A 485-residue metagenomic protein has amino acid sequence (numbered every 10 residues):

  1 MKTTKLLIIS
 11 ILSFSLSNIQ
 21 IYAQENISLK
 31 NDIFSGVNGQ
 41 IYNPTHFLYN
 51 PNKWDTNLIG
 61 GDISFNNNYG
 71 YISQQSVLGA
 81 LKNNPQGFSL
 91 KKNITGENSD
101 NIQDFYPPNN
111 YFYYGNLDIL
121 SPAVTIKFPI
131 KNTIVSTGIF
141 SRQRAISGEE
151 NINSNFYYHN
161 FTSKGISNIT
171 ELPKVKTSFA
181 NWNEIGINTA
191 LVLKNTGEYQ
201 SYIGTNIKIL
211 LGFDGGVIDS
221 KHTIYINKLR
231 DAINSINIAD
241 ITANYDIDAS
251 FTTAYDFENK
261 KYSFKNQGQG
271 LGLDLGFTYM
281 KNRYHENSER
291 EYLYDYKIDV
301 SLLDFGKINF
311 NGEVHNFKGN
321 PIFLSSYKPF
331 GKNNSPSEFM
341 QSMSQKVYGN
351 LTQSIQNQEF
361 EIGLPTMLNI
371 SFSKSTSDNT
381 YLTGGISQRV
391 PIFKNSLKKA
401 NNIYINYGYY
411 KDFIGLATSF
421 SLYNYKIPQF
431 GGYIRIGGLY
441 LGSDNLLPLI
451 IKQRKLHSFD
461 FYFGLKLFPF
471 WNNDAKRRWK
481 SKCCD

Functional and structural regions predicted by a protein language model:
M1-I27, F372: Bacterial Sec-dependent N-terminal signal peptides
Q24-D485: Subset of outer-membrane beta-barrel
